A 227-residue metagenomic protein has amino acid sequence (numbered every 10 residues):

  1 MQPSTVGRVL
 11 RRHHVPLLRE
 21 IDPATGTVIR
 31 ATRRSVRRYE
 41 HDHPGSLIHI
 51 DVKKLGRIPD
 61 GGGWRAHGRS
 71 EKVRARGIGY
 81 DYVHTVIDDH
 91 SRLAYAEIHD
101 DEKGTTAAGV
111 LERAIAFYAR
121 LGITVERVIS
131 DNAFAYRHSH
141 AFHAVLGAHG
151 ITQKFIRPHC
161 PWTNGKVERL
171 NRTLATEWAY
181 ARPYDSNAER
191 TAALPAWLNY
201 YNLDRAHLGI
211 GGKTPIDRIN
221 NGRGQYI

Functional and structural regions predicted by a protein language model:
M1-G62, H143-A144, C160, T214-R223: Basic, flexible linker segments flanking DNA-binding modules in nucleic acid-interacting mobile-element proteins
V6, D51, V86, R92 (+9 more regions): Mobile genetic element proteins and their domesticated derivatives, centered on retroelements and DNA transposons
R37, S46, H149, R172-I227: C-terminal domain-tail junction helix/linker
H41-D88, A96-E97: Extended, low-complexity cationic-aromatic segments
K72-A75, G79-Y82, E97-L121: Active-site beta-loop-alpha junctions of metal-dependent nucleic acid enzymes, especially the RNase H-like/DDE
L93-E97, K154-I156, Y180: Short small-residue beta-strand/loop micro-motif enriched in glycine and branched aliphatics
S130-F134, S139-L146, Q153-T176, S186-A196 (+1 more regions): RNase H-like two-metal-ion nuclease catalytic core shared by retroviral integrases and related mobile-element nucleases
